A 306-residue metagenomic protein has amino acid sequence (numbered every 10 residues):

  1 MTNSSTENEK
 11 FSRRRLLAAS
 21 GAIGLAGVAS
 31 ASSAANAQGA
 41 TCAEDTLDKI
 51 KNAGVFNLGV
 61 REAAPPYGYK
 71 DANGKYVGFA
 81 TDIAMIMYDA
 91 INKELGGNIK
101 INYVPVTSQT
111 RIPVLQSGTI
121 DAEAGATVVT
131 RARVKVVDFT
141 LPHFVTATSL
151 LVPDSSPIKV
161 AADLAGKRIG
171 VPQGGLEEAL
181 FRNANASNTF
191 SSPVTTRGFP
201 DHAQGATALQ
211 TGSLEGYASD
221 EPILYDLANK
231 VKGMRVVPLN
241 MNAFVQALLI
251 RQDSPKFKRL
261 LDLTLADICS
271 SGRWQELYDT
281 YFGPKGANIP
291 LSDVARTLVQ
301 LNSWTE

Functional and structural regions predicted by a protein language model:
M1-F11, A19-A29: N-terminal secretory signal peptides
G39-A40, L176-T196, K232-V237, A266-E306: Ligand-binding clefts/hinges and TM-proximal coupling segments of bilobed small-molecule sensing domains
A40-E123: Extracytoplasmic small-molecule ligand-binding "clamshell" domains of the periplasmic binding protein/Venus flytrap
A40-E44, M85-A90, A162, K167-R168 (+2 more regions): Extended ligand-binding regions for polar small-molecule ligands
N57-P66, Y76-N92, T127-R131, T146-D201 (+1 more regions): Bilobed "Venus flytrap"/periplasmic-binding protein-like clamshell domains and structurally analogous long
E62, F144-S155, E221, Y225-L265 (+1 more regions): Periplasmic-binding protein-like
M85, G96-D163: Acidic, polar ligand-binding/catalytic clefts
T110, A124-K135, L180-S187, T207-A243: A ligand-binding cleft/hinge motif common to bilobed small-molecule-binding domains
